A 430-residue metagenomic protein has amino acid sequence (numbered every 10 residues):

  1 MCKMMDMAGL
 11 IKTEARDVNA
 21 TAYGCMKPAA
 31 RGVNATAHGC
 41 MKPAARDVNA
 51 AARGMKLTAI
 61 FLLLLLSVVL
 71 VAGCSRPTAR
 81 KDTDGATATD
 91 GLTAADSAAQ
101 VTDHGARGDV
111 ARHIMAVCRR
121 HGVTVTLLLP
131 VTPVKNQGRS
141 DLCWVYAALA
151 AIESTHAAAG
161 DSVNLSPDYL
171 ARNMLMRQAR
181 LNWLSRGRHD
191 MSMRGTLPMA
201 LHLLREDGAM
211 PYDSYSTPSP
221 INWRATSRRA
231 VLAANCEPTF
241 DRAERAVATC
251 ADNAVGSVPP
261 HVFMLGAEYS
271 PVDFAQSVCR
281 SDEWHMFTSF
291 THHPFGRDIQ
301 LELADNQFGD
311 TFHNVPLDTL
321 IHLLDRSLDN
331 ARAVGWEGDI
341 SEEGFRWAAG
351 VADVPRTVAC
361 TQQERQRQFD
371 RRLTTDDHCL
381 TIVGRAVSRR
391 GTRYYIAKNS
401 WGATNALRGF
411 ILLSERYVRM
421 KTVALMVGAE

Functional and structural regions predicted by a protein language model:
I11-M55: Long, intrinsically disordered low-complexity tandem-repeat segments
I60-V69: Bacterial N-terminal signal peptides
V71-G73: C-terminal motif of bacterial Sec signal peptides marking the signal peptidase cleavage site
S75-D82: Bacterial lipoprotein signal-peptidase II cleavage site
P77, A248-E430: Active-site signature of cysteine proteases
D96-L129: N-terminal regions that are enriched for targeting/export leaders and immediately downstream pro/stem segments
L129-D141, L184-S192, Q307-N314, L323-L324 (+1 more regions): Second-shell loop/turn segments in exported
N164-M264: Papain-like cysteine protease catalytic cores
